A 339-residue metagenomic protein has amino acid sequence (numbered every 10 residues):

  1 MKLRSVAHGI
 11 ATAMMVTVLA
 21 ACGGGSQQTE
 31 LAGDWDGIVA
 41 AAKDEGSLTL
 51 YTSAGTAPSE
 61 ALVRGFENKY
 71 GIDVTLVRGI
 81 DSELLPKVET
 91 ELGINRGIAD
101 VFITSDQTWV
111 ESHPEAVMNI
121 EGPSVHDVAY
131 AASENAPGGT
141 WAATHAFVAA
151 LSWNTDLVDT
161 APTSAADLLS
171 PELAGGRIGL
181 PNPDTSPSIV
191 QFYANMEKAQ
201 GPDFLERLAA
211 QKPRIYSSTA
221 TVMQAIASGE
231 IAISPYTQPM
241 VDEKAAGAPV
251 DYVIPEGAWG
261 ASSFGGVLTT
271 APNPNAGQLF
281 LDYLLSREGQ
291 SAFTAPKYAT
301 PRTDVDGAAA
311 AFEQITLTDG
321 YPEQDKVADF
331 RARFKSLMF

Functional and structural regions predicted by a protein language model:
T17-A21: C-terminal motif of bacterial Sec signal peptides marking the signal peptidase cleavage site
G23-G25: Bacterial signal peptide processing site
W35-K43, T49, S53-D73, K244: Short, polar/charged alpha-helical segment
T49-V63, T75-E230: Extracytoplasmic ligand-binding site segments that recognize negatively charged/polar headgroups
T108-S112, A227-D251: A ligand-binding cleft/hinge motif common to bilobed small-molecule-binding domains
A146-A149, E206-A209, I215-Y216, A246-A271: Periplasmic-binding protein-like
A150-L157, Y193-A194, A261-N273, A292-F293: A bilobed periplasmic-binding-protein/Venus flytrap-type ligand-binding module shared by bacterial periplasmic
W259, L268-P322: Mature extracytoplasmic/periplasmic domains
